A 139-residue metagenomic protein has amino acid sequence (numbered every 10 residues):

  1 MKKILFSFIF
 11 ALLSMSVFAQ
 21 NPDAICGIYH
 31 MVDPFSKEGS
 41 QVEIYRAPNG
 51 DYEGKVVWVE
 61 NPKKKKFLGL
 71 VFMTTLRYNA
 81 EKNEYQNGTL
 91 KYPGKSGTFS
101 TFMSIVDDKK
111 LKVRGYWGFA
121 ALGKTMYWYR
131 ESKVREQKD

Functional and structural regions predicted by a protein language model:
I4-M15: Sec-dependent N-terminal signal peptides
A19-Q20: Boundary of Sec targeting at the N-terminus
I25-C26, H30-S100, K133: Central antiparallel beta-sheet cores of small beta-barrel/beta-sandwich binding domains
M73, W117-D139: Edge beta-strand at a domain terminus
T98-M103, D108-G115, G123-Y127: Surface-exposed interaction patches
